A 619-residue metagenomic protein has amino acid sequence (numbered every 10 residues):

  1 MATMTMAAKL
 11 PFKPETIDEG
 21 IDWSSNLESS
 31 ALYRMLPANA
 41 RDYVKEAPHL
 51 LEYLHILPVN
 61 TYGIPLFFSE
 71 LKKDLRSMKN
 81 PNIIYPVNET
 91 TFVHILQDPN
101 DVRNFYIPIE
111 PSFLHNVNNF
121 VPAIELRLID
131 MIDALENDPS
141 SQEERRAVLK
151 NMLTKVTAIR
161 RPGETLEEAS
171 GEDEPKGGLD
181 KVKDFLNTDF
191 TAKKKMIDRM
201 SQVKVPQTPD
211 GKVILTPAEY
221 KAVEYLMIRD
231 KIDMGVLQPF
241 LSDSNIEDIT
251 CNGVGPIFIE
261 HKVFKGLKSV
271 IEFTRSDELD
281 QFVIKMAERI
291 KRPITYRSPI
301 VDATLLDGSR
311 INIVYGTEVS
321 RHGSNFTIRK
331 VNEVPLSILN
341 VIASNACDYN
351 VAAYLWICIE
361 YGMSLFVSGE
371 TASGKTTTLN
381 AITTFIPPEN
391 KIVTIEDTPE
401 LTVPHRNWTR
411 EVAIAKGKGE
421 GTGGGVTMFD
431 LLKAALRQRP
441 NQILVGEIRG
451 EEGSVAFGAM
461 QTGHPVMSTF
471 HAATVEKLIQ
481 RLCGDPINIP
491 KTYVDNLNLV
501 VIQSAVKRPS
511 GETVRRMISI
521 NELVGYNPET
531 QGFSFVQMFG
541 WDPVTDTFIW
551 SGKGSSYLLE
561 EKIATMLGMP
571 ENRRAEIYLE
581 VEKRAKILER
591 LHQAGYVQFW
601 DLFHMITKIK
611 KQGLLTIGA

Functional and structural regions predicted by a protein language model:
M1-I290: N-terminal accessory targeting/assembly segments
I232-F240, A287-D302, N390, I487-P490 (+1 more regions): Active-site phosphate-binding and catalytic loops of NTP-dependent enzymes
C251-N252, P256-S364, R406: P-loop NTP-binding catalytic core
Y354, I359-S368, A381-K507: Switch/coupling sub-region of P-loop NTPases
A372: Walker A (P-loop) phosphate-binding loop of P-loop NTPases
K375: Conserved lysine of the Walker
L499-L588: Conserved P-loop NTPase
L579-A619: Terminal-proximal interaction/regulatory segments of ATP-powered molecular machines
